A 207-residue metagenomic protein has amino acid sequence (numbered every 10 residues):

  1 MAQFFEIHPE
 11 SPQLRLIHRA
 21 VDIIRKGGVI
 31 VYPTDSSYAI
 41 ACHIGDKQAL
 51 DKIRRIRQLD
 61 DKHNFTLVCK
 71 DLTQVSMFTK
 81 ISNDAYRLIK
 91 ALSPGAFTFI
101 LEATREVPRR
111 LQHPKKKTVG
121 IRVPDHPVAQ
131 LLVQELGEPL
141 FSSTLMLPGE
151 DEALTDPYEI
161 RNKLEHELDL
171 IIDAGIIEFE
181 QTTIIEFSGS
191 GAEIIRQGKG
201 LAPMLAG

Functional and structural regions predicted by a protein language model:
M1-G207: Active-site-adjacent structural elements in enzyme catalytic cores
